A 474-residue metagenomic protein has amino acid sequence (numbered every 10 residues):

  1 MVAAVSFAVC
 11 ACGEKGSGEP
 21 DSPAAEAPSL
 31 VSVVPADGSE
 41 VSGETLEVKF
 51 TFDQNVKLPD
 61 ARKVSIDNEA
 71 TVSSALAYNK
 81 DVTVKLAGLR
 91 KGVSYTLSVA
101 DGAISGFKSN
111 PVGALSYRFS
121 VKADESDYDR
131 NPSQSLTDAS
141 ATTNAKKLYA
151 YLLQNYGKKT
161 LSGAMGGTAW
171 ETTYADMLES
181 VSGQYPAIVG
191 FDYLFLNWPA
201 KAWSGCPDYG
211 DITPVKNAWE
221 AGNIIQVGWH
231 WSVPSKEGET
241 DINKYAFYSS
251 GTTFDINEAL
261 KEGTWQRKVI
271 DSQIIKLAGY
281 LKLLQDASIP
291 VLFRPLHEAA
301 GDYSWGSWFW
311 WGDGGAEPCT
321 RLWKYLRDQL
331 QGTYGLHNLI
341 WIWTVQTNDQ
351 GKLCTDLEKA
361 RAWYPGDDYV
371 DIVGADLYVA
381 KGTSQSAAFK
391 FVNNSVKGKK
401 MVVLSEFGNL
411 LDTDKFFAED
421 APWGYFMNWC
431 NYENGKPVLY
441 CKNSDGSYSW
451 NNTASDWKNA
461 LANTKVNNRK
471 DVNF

Functional and structural regions predicted by a protein language model:
A8-A11: C-terminal motif of bacterial Sec signal peptides marking the signal peptidase cleavage site
G18-D37, D101-S126: Acidic, Ser/Thr/Gly/Pro-rich low-complexity segments and short DxT(G/T)-type signature motifs
E44-A75, G102-S105: Short, surface-exposed alpha-helix to beta-strand junction/turn motifs within ectodomains of secreted and cell-envelope
K122-L194, P199, W203-D208, T413-K415 (+1 more regions): N-terminal module-boundary/linker segments of secreted carbohydrate-active enzymes
A164-M165, K400-F474: Substrate-binding cleft of secreted/luminal carbohydrate-active enzymes
A164-M165, R294-L296, W323-L357, K400-N409: Aromatic-lined carbohydrate-recognition surfaces of secreted/lumenal glycan-active proteins
F191, A360-G382, M427-W429: Aromatic- and acid-rich polysaccharide-binding/catalytic face of secreted or lumenal carbohydrate-active enzymes
P199-K201, G205-G332, L336: Substrate-binding cleft of extracellular glycoside hydrolase catalytic domains
